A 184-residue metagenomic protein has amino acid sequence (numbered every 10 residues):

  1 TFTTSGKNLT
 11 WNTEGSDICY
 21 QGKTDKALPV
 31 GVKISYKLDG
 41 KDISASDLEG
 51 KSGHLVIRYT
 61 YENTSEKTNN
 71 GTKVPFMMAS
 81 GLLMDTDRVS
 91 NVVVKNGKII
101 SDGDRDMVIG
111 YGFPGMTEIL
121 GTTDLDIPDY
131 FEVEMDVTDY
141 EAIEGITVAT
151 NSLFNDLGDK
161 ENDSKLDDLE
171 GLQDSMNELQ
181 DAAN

Functional and structural regions predicted by a protein language model:
T1-N184: Cytosol-facing boundaries of transmembrane alpha helices in integral membrane proteins
